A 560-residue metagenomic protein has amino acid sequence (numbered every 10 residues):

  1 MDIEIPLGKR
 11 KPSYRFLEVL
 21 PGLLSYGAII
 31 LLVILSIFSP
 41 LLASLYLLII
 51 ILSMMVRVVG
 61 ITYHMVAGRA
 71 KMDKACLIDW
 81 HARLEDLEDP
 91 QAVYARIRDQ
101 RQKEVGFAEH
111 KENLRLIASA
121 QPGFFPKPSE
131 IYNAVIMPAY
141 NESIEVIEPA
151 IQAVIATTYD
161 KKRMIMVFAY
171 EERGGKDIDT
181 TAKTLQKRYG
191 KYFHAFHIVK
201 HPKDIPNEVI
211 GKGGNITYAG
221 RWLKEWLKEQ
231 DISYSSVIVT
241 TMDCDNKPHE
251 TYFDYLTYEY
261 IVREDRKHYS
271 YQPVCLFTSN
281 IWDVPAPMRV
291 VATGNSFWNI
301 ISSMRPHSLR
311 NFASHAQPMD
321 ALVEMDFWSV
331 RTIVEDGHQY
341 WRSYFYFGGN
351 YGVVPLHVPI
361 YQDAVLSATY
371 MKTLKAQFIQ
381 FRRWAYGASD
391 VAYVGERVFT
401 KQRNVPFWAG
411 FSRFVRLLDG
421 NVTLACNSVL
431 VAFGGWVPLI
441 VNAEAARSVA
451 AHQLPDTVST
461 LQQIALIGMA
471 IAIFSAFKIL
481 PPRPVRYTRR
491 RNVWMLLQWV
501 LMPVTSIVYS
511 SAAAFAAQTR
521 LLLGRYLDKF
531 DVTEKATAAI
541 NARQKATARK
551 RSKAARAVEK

Functional and structural regions predicted by a protein language model:
M1-G123, A513-L521, N541-A546, R551-K560: N-terminal membrane-anchoring/stem segments of glycan-assembly enzymes
D2-K9, D160-G174, A451-I467: Long, acidic, intrinsically disordered low-complexity segments
I5-L24, E112-I147, Q402-V429, M495-Y509: Loop-to-transmembrane boundary segments
I29-G68, R416-L523: Membrane-embedded multi-pass helical conduit in multi-pass membrane proteins, especially envelope-biosynthetic
K74-S389, K560: Internal catalytic domains of large membrane-associated glycosyltransferases
T240-D243, R416-N421, D528-K560: Short, intrinsically disordered, low-complexity segments enriched in Ser/Thr and Pro
Y344-N427, G434-V449, S506, A555-V558: C-terminal catalytic/acceptor-binding lobe
V365, M371, A376, Q380 (+2 more regions): Membrane-proximal soluble regions of multi-pass membrane proteins
